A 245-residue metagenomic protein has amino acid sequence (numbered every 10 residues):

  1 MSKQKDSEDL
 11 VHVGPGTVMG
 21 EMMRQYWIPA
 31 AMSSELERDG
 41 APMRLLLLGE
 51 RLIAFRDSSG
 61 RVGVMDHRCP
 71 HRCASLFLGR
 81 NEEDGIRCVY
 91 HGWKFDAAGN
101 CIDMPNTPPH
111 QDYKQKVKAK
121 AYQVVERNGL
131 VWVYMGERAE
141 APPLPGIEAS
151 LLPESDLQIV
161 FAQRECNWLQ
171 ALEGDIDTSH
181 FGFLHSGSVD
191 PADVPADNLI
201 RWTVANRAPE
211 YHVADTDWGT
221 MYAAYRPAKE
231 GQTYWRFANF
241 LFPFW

Functional and structural regions predicted by a protein language model:
M1-E82, D103, D112-E140, G146: N-terminal pre-ligand scaffold of iron-sulfur
M1-H12, A74-V89, K120, W202-W235: N-terminal short leaders/motifs
A54, F95, V124, Y211-V213: Assembly/interface hotspot detector across virion components, adhesins/toxins, and nucleic-acid enzymes
R61, R138-W245: C-terminal catalytic domain of Rieske-type non-heme iron oxygenases
C69, C88-H91: Short cysteine clusters
R80, Y90, G99, P105 (+2 more regions): Glycine-rich, histidine-containing beta strand-loop boundary motifs that form or position
Y90, F95-N100, Y122, L130: Hydrophobic or amphipathic alpha-helical targeting/insertion segments
P108-P109: A broadly used, surface-exposed interaction patch
